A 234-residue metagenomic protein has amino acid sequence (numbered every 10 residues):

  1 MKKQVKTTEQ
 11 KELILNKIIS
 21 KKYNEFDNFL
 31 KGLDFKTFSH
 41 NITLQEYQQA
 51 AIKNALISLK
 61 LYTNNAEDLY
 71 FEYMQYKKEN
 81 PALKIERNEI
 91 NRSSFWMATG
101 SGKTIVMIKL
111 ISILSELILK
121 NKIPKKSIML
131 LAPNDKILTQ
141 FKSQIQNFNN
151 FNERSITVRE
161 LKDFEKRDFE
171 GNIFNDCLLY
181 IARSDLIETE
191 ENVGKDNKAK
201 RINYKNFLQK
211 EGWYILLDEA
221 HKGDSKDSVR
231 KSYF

Functional and structural regions predicted by a protein language model:
M1-F234: RecA-like P-loop NTPase motor core of helicase/translocase proteins
